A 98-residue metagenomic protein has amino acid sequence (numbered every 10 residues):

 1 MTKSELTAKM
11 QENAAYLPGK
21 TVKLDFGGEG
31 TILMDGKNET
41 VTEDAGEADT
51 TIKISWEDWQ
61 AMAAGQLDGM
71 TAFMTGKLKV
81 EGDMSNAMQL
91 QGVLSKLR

Functional and structural regions predicted by a protein language model:
M1-R98: Feature captures hydrophobic
